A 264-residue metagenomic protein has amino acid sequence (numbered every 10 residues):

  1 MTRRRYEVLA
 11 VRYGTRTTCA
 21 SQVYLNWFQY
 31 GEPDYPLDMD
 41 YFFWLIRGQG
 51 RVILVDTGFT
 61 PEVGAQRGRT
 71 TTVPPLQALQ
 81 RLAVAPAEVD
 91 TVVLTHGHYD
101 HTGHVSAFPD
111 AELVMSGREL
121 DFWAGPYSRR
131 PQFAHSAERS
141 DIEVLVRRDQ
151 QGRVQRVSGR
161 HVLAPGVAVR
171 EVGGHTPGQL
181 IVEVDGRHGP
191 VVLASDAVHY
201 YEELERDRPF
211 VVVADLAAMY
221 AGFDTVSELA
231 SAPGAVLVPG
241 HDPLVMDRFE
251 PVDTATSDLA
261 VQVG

Functional and structural regions predicted by a protein language model:
M1-L54, F59-P61, T225, P251 (+2 more regions): Zn-dependent metallo-beta-lactamase
V8, I46, D56, V89 (+7 more regions): Divalent metal-coordination and catalytic microenvironments
A10-Y13, F43-R47, I53, R156-G186: Core dinuclear metal-dependent hydrolase active-site scaffold
Y13-G14, T57-T60, G97, R118-E119 (+3 more regions): Active-site metal-binding loops of divalent metal-dependent hydrolases
T18-S21, E62-G64, F122-G125, Y200-L204: Short acidic/His/Gly/Ser-rich catalytic and metal-binding motifs that mark active-site loops of diverse hydrolases
R69, Q77, I181-G264: Cap/insert and terminal regions of metallo-dependent hydrolase folds
R69-M115: Active-site metal-binding motif and surrounding structural segment of the metallo-beta-lactamase
V73, A78-V84, E88, R118-E171 (+1 more regions): Metallo-beta-lactamase
